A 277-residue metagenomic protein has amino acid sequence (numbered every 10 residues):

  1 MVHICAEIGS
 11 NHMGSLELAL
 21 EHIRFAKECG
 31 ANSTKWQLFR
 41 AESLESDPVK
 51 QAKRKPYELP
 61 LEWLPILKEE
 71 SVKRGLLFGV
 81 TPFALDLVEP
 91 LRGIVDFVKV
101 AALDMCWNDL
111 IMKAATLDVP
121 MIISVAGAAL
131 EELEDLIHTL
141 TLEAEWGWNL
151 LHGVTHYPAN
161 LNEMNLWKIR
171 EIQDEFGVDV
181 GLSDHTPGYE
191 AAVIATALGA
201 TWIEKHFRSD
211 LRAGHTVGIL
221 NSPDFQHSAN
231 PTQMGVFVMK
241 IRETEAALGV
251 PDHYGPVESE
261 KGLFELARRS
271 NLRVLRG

Functional and structural regions predicted by a protein language model:
M1-G277: Catalytic cores and adjacent flexible loops of soluble metabolic enzymes that perform enolate/carbanion chemistry on
